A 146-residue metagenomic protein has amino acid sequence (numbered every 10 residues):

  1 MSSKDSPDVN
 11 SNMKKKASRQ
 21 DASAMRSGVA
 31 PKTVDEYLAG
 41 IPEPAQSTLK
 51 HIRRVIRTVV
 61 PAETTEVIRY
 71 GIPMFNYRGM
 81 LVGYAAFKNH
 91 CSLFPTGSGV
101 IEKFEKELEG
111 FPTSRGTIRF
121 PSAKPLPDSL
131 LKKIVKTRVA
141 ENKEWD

Functional and structural regions predicted by a protein language model:
S2-D146: Charge-dense, helix-prone N-terminal extensions
